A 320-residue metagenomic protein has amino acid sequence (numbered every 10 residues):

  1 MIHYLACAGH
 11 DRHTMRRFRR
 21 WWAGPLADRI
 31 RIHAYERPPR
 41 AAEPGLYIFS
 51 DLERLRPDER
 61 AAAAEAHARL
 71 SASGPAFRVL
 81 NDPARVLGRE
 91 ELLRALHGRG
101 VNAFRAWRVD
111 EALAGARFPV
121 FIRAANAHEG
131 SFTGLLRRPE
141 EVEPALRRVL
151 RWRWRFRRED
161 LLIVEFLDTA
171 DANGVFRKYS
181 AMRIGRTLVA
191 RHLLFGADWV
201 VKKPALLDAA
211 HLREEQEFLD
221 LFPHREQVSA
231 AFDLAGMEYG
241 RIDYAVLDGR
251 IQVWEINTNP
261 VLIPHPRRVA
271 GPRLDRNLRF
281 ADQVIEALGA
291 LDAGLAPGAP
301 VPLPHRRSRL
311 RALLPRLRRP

Functional and structural regions predicted by a protein language model:
M1-L5: Extreme N-terminal starter segment of soluble prokaryotic enzymes
C7-R117: Conserved N-proximal alpha/beta basic substrate-recognition cap immediately N-terminal to, or forming the N-lobe
H10-R12, E53-L55, R85-L87, N126-H128 (+5 more regions): Short, solvent-exposed loop/turn segments at secondary-structure junctions
V120, L162, V189, G240 (+1 more regions): Protein kinase-like catalytic core scaffold
V120-R148: Glycine-rich phosphate-binding loop of ATP-grasp-fold ATP-dependent ligases
E140-Q227: Phosphate-binding site of ATP-dependent enzymes
V200-V253, D282-L295: A long amphipathic alpha-helix within ATP-dependent nucleotide-binding catalytic cores
M237, V246-P320: C-terminal active-site "lid" helix and adjoining low-complexity regulatory extension at the edge of ATP-using catalytic
